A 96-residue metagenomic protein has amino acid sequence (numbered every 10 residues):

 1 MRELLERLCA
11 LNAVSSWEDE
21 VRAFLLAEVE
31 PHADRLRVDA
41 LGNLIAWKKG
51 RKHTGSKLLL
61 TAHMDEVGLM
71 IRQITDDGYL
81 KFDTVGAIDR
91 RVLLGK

Functional and structural regions predicted by a protein language model:
M1-K96: N-terminal hydrophobic/helix-forming segments and targeting peptides
